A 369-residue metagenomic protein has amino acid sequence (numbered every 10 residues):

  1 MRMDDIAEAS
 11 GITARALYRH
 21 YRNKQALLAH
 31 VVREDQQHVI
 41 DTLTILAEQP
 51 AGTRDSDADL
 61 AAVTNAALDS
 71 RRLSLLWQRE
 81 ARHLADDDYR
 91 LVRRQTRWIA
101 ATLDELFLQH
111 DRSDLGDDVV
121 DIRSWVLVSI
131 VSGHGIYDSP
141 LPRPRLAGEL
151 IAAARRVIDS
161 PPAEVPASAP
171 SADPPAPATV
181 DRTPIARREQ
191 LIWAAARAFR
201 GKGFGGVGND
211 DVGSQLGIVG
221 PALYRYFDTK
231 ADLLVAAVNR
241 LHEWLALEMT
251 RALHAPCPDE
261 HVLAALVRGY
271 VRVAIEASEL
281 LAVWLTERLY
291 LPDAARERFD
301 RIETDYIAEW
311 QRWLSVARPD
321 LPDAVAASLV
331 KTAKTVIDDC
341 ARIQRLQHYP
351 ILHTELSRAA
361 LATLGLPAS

Functional and structural regions predicted by a protein language model:
M1-A26, A198-D232, A236: Helix-turn-helix
H20-T44, E48, R188, I192-W193 (+2 more regions): An amphipathic alpha-helix adjacent to DNA-recognition modules
T44-R71, R251-S278: Hydrophobic alpha-helical connector segments
A61-P144: DNA-contacting interfaces and partner/effector-binding or oligomerization modules in DNA-centric proteins
A67-R90, A274-A294, K331-T335, R342: Amphipathic alpha-helical segments used for helix-helix packing
D86-R112, D121, D293-P319, A327-S328: Amphipathic alpha-helical packing segments from all-alpha helical-bundle domains
H110-S171, T179, A317-L361: Hydrophobic/aromatic-rich alpha-helical bundle segments in the mid-to-C-terminal region
R123, R187, L191-A194, G208: N-terminal positioning helix adjacent to the helix-turn-helix/winged-helix DNA-binding module
